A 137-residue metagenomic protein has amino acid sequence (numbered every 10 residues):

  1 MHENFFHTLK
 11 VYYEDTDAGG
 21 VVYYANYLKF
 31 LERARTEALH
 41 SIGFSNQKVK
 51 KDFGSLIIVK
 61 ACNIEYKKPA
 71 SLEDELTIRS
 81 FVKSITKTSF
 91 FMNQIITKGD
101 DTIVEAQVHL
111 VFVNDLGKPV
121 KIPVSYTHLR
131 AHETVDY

Functional and structural regions predicted by a protein language model:
M1-A38: Catalytic strand-loop segment that frames the active site of acyl-thioester-processing enzymes
F5, I58-K60, L76, F90 (+1 more regions): Hydrophobic core residues within well-ordered beta-strands of beta-rich domains
Y13, N93-I95, L110: Generic short beta-strand
L28-N63: N-terminal first-folded block
I64-G99: Hydrophobic beta-sheet segments that form the core/acyl-binding groove of ACP/CoA-dependent acyl-chain-processing
T127-T134: Conserved small/polar residues in nucleotide/adenosyl-binding loops
